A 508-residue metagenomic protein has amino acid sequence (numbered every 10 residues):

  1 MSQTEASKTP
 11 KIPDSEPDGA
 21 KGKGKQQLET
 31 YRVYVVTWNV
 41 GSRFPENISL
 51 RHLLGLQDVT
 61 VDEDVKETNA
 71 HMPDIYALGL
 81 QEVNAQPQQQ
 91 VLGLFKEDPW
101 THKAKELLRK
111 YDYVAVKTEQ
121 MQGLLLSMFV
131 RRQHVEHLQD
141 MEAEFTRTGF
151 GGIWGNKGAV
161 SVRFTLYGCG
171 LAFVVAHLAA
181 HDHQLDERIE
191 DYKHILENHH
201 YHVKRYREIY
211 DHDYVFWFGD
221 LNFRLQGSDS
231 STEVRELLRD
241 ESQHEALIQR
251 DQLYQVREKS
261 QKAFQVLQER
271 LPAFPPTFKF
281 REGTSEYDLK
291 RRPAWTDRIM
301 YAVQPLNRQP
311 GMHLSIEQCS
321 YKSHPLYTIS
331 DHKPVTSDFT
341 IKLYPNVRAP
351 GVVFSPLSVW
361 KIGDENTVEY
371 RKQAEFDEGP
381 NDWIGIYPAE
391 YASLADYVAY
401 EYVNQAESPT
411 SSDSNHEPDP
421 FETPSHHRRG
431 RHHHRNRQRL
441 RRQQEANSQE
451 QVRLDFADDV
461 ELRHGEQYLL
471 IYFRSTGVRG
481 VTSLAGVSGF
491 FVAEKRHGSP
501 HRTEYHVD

Functional and structural regions predicted by a protein language model:
M1-T118, L124-L125, Q184, Y192 (+4 more regions): N-terminal, active-site-proximal structural segment of metallo-dependent hydrolase catalytic domains
G24-Q26, N39-R43, H71-P73, P87-E97 (+9 more regions): Amphipathic alpha-helical protein-protein interaction segments
Y31, D74, G123-L125, N156-V160 (+5 more regions): Residues that flank catalytic or metal-binding motifs in active/ligand-binding sites
T37-F44, E82-N84, E119, R131-Q133 (+5 more regions): Short, flexible loop/turn elements at secondary-structure junctions
N47-K66, G149-F164, K193-R207, F218: A Trp-anchored, charged/polar loop motif used as the substrate-binding/catalytic surface of acyl/ester-handling
T60, E106-Y111, V174-A179, H183-S499: Catalytic lobes of large eukaryotic enzymes
T68, A85-A172, A176-A179: Structured beta-strand-rich core segments of catalytic domains in phosphoester-bond hydrolases
H501-D508: Compositionally biased low-complexity segments at domain edges in trafficked proteins and select soluble regulators
